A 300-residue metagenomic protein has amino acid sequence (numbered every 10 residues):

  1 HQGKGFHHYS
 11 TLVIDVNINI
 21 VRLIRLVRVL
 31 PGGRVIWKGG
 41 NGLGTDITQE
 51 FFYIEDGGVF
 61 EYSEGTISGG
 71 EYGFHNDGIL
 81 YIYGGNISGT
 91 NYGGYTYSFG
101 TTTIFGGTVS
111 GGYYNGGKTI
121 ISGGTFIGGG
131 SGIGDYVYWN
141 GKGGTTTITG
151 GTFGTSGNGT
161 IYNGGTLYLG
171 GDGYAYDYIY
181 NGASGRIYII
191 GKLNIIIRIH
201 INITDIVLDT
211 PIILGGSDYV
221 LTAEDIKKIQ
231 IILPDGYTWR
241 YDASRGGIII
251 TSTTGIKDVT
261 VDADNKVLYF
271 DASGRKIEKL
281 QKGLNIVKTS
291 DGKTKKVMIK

Functional and structural regions predicted by a protein language model:
K4-H8, V21, R25-L30, L43-T45 (+11 more regions): Glycine-rich beta-solenoid repeat tracts in large extracellular/virion proteins
L12-D15, I20, P31, V35-K38 (+8 more regions): All-beta strand scaffolds that present successive hydrophobic residues in beta-strands
V29, I54, Y241-A243, F270 (+1 more regions): Hydrophobic alpha-helical segments, especially N-terminal targeting/anchoring helices
G151, G170-Y174, N181-T253: Extracellular/surface-exposed low-complexity segments
T251-S273: Residue-level detector of functionally pivotal "anchor" positions at catalytic/ligand-binding pockets or at interdomain
Q281-N285: A glycine-anchored, Pro-Gly-centered beta-turn/N-cap motif
I286-K300: C-terminal tail/sorting-segment detector
